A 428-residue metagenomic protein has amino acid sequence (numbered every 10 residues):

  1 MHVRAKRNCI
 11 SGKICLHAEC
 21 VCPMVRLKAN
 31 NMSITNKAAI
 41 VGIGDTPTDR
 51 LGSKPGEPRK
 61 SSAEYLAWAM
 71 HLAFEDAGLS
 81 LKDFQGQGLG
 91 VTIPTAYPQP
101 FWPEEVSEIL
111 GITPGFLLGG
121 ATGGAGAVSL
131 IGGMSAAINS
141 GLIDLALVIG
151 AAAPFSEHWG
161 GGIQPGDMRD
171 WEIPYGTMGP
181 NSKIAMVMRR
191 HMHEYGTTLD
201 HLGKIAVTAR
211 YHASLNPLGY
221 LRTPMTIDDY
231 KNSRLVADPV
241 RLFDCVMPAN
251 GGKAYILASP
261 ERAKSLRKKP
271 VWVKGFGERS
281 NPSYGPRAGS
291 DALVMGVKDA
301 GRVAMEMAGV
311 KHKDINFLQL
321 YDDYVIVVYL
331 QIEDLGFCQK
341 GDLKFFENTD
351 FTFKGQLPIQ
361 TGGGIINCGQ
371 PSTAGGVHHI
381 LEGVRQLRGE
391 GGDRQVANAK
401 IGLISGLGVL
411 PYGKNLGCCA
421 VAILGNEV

Functional and structural regions predicted by a protein language model:
V3, I10, A18-V21: Short hydrophobic alpha-helical segments enriched in small aliphatic residues
N30-A125, G133, A137, H191-T198 (+4 more regions): Conserved active-site "lid/cap" helical segment
N31-A63, G203-K204, L235-D299, V303 (+5 more regions): Condensing-enzyme catalytic core mediating Claisen C-C bond formation in acyl metabolism
L81-V91, F116-T122, A146-A151, D200-V207 (+5 more regions): Beta-strand segments within the central parallel beta-sheet cores of soluble alpha/beta enzyme folds
I93-I149, A153-E172, G176-K183, L221-C245 (+3 more regions): Conserved catalytic cysteine-centered active-site region of acyl-thioester-dependent Claisen-condensing enzymes
P94-E104, P286-S290, D322-F345, P371-T373 (+1 more regions): Short glycine/threonine-rich loop-to-helix capping motif typified by GTGT followed within a few residues by an Asp-Pro
A121-A152, N181-L215, Y255-E261, Q370-G391: Active-site-proximal alpha-helical scaffold in enzymes
D291-K298, R302-V325, D334, I365-P371: Extended C-terminal subregions enriched in glycine
